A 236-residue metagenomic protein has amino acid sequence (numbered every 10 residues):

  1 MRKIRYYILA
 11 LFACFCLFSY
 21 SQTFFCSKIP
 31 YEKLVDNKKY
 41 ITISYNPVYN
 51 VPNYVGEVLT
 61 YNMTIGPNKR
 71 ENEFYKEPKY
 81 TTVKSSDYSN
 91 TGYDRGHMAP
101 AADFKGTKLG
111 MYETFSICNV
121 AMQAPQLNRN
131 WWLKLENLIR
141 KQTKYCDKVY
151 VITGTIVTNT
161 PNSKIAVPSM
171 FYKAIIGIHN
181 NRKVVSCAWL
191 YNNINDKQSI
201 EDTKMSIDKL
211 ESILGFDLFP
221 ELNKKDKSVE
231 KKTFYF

Functional and structural regions predicted by a protein language model:
M1-F24: Bacterial Sec-dependent N-terminal signal peptides
L17-F236: Domain-level detector for secreted/extracellular nuclease and nuclease-toxin modules, and for the ENPP-like C-terminal
